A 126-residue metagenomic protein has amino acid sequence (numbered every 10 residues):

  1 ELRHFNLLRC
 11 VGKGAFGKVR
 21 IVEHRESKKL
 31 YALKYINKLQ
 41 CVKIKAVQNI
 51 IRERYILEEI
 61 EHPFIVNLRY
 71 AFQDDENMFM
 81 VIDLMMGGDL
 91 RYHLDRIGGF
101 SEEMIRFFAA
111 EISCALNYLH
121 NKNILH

Functional and structural regions predicted by a protein language model:
L7-V19: Protein kinase glycine-rich loop
K13-G14, I60-P63, K122: Conserved N-lobe motifs of Hanks-type protein kinase catalytic domains, especially the short loop(s) flanking
R25, L30-E61: Conserved N-lobe beta3->alphaC-helix segment of eukaryotic protein kinase catalytic domains
H62-I65, L90: Non-catalytic scaffold residues of the protein kinase domain
Y70-A71: A short, aromatic-enriched beta-strand patch in the conserved N-lobe beta-sheet of the protein kinase catalytic domain
D75-D89, H93: Conserved short submotifs of the Hanks-type protein kinase catalytic core that shape the nucleotide-binding pocket
F108-A109: Activation segment signature within eukaryotic-like protein kinase domains
I112-I124: Protein kinase catalytic-loop region centered on the HRD/HxD motif
